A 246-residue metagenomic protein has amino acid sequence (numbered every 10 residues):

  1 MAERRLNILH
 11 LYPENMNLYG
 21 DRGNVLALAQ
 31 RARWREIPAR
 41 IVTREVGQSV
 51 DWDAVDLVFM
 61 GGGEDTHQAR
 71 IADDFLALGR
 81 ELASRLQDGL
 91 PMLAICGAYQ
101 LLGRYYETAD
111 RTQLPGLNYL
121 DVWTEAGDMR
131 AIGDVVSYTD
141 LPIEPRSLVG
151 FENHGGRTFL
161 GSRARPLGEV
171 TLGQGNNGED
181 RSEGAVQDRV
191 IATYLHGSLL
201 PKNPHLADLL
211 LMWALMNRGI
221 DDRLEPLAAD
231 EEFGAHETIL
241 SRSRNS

Functional and structural regions predicted by a protein language model:
M1-Q87, P201-S246: N-terminal beta1-alpha1 cap of cysteine-dependent amidohydrolase-like domains
E3, A54-V55, D88-L90, L114-P115 (+2 more regions): Short coil/turn connectors at secondary-structure junctions
E3-L6, A126-S246: Amide-donor transfer/coupling interface in amidating biosynthetic enzymes
H10, I41-T43, Y119, G150-E152 (+1 more regions): Conserved beta-strand scaffold positions in the cores of enzyme catalytic domains, especially in NTP/NDP-utilizing
Y12, I95-G97, L120, H154 (+1 more regions): A secondary-structure boundary/capping signal
P13, V46-Q48, V122-T124, G155-T158: Residues that form or immediately flank small-molecule/cofactor binding pockets and catalytic motifs
L57-G61, L93, Y194: Structural motif
D65-T139, P145: Cysteine-nucleophile active-site neighborhood
